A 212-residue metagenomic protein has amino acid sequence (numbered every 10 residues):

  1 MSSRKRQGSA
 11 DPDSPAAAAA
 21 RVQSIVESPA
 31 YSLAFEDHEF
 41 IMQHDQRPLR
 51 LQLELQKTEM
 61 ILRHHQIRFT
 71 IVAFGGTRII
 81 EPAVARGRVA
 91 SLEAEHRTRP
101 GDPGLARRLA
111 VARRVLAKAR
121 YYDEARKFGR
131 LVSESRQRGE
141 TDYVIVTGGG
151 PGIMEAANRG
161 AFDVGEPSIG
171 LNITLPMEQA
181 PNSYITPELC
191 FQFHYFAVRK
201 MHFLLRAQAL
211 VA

Functional and structural regions predicted by a protein language model:
S2-R21: Internal gly/pro-rich beta-alpha loop/helix module that stabilizes soluble enzyme cofactors or their anionic handles
K5-D11, P29, D45-R50, N158-F162 (+2 more regions): Short, mixed-charge, low-aromatic patches
S14, F40-Q43, Q192: Helix-centric, low-specificity signal for extended rod-like, repetitive segments
A19-A20, I25-L171: Glycine-rich beta-alpha loop segments
V144-T147, P151-A212: Phosphate/pyrophosphate-binding betaalpha-module
